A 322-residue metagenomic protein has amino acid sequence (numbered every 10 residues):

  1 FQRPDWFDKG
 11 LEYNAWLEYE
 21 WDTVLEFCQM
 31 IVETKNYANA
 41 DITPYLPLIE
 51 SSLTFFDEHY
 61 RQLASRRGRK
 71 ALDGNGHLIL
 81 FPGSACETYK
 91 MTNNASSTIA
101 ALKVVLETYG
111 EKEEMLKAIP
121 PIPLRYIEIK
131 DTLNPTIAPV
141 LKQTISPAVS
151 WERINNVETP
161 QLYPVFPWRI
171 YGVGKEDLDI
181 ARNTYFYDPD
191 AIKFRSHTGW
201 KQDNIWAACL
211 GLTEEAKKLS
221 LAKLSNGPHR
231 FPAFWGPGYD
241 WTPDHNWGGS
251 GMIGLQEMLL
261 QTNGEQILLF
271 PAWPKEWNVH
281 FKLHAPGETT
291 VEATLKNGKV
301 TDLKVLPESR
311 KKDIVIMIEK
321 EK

Functional and structural regions predicted by a protein language model:
F1-Y13, I79-L80, T88-M91: Aromatic- and acidic-residue-enriched carbohydrate-binding clefts of CAZyme catalytic domains
W6-Y37, T43, P47, S96-Q266 (+1 more regions): Active-site core of glycosidic bond-cleaving carbohydrate-active enzymes
T43-T54, G68-G83, K218-A222, I267-K275: Beta-strand segments within the central parallel beta-sheet cores of soluble alpha/beta enzyme folds
S51, F55-K112: Acidic/histidine-rich catalytic neighborhood
L72, W247, G251, Q261 (+3 more regions): A structural signal for short secondary-structure junctions
I79-F81, T290-E292, K304: Structured core elements
P232, N263-V291: Glycan-recognition and catalytic regions of carbohydrate-active enzymes
K296-K322: C-terminal beta-sandwich/jelly-roll accessory domains of carbohydrate-active enzymes
